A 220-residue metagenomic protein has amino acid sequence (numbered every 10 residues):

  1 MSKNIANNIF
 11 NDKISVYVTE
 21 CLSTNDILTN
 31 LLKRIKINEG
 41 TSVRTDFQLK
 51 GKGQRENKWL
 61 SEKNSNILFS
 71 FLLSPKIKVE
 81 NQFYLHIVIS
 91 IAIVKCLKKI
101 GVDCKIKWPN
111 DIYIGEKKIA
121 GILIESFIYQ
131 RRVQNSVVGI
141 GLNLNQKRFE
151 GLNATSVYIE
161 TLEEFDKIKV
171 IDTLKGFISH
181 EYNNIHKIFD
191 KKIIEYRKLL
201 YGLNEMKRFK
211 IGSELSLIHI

Functional and structural regions predicted by a protein language model:
M1-K99: N-terminal lobe of the biotin/lipoate ligase/transferase fold
F10, V18, D26, K76-K78 (+2 more regions): Long, positively charged amphipathic alpha-helical accessory segments at protein N-termini or as interdomain linkers
